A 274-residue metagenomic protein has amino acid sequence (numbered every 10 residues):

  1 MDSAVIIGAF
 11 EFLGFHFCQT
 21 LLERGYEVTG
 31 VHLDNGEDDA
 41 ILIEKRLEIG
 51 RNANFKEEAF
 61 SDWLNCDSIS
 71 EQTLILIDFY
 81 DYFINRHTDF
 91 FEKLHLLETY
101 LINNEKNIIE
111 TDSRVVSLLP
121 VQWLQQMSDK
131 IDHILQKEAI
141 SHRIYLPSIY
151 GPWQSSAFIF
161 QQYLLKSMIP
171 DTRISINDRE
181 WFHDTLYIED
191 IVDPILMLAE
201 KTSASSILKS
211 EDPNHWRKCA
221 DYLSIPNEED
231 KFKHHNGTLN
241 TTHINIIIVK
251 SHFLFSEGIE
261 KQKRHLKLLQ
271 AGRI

Functional and structural regions predicted by a protein language model:
M1-D67: N-terminal Rossmann/SDR dinucleotide-binding element
I7-E11, H32-N35, A59-S61, I77-Y82 (+4 more regions): Structural motif
Y26, K106, A139: Short phosphate-binding/catalytic loops that engage adenosine nucleotides
G36-I43, N85, S117-P120, H215-R217: Short, charged/polar "capping" segments at the starts of alpha-helices and the immediately preceding loops
F60, P147-S148, S155, I159 (+2 more regions): Catalytic cores of nucleotide-enabled group-transfer and carboxylate-activating enzymes in metabolic and assembly-line
S70-Y82, E92-Q126: Conserved Rossmann-fold NAD(P)-dependent oxidoreductase catalytic core, especially the SDR/UDP-sugar
Q125-D184, I188-V192: NAD(P)-dependent short-chain dehydrogenase/reductase
P194, L198-I274: Mid/C-terminal beta-alpha module of Rossmann-like enzyme folds, strongest in SDR-family dehydrogenases/epimerases
